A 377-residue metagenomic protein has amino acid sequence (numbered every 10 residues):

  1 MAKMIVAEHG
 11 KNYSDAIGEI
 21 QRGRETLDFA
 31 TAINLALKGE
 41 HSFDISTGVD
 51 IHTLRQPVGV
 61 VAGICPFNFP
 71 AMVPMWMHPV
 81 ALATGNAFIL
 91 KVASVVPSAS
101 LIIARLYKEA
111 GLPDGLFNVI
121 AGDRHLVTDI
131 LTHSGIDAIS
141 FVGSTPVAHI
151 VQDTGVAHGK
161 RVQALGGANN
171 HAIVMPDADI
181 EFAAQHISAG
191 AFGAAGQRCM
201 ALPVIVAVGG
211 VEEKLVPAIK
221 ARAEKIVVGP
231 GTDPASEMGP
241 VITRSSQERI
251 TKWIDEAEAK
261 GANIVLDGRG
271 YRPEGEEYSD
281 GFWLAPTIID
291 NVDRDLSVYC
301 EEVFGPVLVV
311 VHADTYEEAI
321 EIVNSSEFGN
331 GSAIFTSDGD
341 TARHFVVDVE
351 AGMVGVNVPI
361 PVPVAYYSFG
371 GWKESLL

Functional and structural regions predicted by a protein language model:
M1-V49, I242: N-terminal Rossmann-like NAD(P)+-binding subdomain of aldehyde/semialdehyde dehydrogenases
I5, L27, G85, F117 (+7 more regions): Residue-level signal for inorganic ion chemistry
L27, M77, I103, V151 (+3 more regions): Aromatic/hydrophobic pocket-lining residues that form π-stacking "cages" and hydrophobic walls in ligand
F29, G39-F182, A313: Rossmann-like NAD(P) dinucleotide-binding subdomain of oxidoreductase/dehydrogenase enzymes
G39-C65, Q163-G166, A259, G268-G270 (+1 more regions): Terminal low-complexity tails and localization/encapsulation signals of metabolic enzymes
L82, I89, N118, Q163 (+5 more regions): Structural detector of well-ordered beta-strand residues that form the stable sheet scaffold of enzyme domains
I136, I173, V227, Y278-S279 (+1 more regions): Conserved C-terminal structural/oligomerization subdomain of aldehyde/semialdehyde dehydrogenase
A138, P146-D293, V356: ALDH superfamily catalytic-core signature
